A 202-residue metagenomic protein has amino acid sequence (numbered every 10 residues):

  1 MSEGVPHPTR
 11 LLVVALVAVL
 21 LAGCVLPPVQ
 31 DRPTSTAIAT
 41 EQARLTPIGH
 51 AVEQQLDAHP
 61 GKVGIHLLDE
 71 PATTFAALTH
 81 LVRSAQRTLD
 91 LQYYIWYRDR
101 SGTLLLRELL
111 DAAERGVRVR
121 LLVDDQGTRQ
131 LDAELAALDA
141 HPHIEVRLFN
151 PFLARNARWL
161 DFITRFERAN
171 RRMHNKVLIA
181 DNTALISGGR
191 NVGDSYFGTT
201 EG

Functional and structural regions predicted by a protein language model:
M1-G202: N-terminal localization/anchoring segments of enzymes in phospholipid and broader phosphate metabolism
